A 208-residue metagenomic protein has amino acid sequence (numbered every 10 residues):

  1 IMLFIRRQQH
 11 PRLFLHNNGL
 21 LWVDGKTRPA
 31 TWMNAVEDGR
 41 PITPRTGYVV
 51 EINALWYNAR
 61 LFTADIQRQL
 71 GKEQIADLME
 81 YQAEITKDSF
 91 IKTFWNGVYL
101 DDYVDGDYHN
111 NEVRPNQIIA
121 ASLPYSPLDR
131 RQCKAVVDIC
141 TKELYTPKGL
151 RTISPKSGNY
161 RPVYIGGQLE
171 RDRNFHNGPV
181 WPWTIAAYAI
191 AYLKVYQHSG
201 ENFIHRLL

Functional and structural regions predicted by a protein language model:
I1-V36, V49-N53, Y57, P179-G200 (+1 more regions): Aromatic-rich carbohydrate-recognition surfaces in CAZymes
I5-N17, Y57-Y164: Catalytic cores of carbohydrate-active enzymes
A30, D138-K148, I153-V163, L169-E170 (+2 more regions): Non-catalytic C-terminal accessory modules of carbohydrate-active enzymes
N34, D38-A54, D101-L128, G166-I185: Solvent-exposed loop and edge beta-strand segments that line ligand/cofactor-binding and catalytic clefts
P44, E51, G71-Y81, Y108 (+2 more regions): A structural signal for alpha-helical segments
